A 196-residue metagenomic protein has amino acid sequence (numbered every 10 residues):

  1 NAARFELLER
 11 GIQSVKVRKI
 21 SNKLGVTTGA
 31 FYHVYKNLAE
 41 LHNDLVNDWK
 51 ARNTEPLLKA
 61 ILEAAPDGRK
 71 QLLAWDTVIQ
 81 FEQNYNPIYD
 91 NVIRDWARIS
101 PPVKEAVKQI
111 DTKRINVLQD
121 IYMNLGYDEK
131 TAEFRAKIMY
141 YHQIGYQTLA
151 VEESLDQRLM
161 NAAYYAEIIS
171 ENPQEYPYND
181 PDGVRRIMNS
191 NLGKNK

Functional and structural regions predicted by a protein language model:
N1-R4: A short, Lys/Arg-enriched amphipathic alpha-helix from helix-turn-helix/homeodomain DNA-binding modules
E6-D44: Helix-turn-helix
L8, T54, L58, Q80 (+3 more regions): Short amphipathic alpha-helical interface segments enriched in basic and hydrophobic/aromatic residues, used as
Y35, F81, I93-I99: Short helix-capping/turn signature of helix-turn-helix
N47-T54: Short, basic, alpha-helical segments at the C-terminal edge of helix-turn-helix-like DNA-binding modules
L58-V92, M139: Hydrophobic alpha-helical connector segments
I88-N91, P101-G126, K130-I138: Amphipathic alpha-helical packing segments from all-alpha helical-bundle domains
L125-I187: Hydrophobic/aromatic-rich alpha-helical bundle segments in the mid-to-C-terminal region
